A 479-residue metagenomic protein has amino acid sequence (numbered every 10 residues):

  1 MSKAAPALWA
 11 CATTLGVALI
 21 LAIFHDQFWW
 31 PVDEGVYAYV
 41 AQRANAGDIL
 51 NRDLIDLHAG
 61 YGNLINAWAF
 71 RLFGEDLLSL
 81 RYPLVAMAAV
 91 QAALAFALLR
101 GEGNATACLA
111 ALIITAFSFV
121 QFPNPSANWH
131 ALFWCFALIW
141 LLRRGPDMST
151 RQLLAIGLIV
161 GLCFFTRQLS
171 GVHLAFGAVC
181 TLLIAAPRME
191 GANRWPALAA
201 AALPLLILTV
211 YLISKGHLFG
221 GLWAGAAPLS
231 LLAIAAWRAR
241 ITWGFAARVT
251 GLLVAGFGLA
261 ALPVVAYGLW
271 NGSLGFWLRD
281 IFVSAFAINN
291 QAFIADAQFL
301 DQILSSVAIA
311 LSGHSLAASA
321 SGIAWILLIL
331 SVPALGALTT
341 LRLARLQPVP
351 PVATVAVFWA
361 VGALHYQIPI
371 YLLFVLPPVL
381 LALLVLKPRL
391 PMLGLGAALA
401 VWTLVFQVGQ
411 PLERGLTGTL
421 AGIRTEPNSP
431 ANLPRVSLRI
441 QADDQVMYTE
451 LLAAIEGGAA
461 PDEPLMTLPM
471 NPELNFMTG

Functional and structural regions predicted by a protein language model:
H25-V40, N51-W68, E75-L78, G272-L274 (+1 more regions): Extracytoplasmic catalytic/substrate-binding loops of multi-pass membrane glycan-assembly enzymes
G60, L64, F73-A93, S319-A324: Loop-to-helix entry region of an early transmembrane alpha helix in multi-pass inner-membrane enzymes
Y82-E102, A137, L335-T339: Transmembrane-helix motifs of polytopic, lipid-linked glycan transferases
A93-F117, L132-F133, P146-A155, P348-V349: Transmembrane-helix signature of polytopic, membrane-embedded enzymes that assemble or transfer cell-envelope glycans
R100, F136-A155, I159, C163 (+4 more regions): Membrane-interface transmembrane helices that cradle and orient dolichyl/undecaprenyl
S118-F119, Q152-Q168, L174-L182, A200-G216 (+3 more regions): Membrane-interface alpha helices of multi-pass inner-membrane proteins
F122-A131, L169: Short acidic/glycine- and proline-prone juxtamembrane loop motifs at membrane-interface regions of multi-pass membrane
R414-G418, T425-G479: Short periplasmic/luminal acceptor-recognition loop of GT-C membrane glycosyltransferases, typified by
